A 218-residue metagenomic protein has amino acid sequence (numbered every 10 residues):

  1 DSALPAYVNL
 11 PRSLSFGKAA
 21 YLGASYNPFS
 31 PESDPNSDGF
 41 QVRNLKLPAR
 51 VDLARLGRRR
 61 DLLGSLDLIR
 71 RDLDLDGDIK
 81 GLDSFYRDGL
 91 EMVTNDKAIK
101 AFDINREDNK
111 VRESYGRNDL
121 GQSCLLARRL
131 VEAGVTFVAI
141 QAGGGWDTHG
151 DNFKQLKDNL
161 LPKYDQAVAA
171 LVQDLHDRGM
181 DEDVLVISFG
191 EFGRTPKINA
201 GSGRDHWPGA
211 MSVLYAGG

Functional and structural regions predicted by a protein language model:
D1-G218: Ligand-binding pockets and gating/stacking loops
